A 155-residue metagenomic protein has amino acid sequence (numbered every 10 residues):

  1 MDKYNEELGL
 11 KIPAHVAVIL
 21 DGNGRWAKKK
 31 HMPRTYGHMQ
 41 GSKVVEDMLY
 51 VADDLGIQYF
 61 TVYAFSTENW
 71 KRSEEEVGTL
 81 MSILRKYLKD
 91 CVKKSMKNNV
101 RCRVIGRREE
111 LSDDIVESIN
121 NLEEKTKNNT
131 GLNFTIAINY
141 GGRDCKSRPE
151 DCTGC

Functional and structural regions predicted by a protein language model:
M1-C155: Flexible, compositionally biased loop and terminal segments
